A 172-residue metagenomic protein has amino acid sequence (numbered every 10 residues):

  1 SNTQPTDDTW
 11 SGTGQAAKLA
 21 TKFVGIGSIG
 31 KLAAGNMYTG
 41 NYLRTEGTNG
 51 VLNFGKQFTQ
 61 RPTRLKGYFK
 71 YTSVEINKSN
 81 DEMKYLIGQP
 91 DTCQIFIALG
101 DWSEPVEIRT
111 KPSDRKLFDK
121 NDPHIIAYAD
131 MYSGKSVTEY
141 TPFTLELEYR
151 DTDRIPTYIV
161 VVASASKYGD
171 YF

Functional and structural regions predicted by a protein language model:
S1-K66, G88-G100, V106-R150, R154-F172: Aromatic (Trp/Tyr/Phe) and Gly/Pro-enriched flexible surface segments
F69-L86: Short amphipathic, basic-aromatic surface patches that mediate peripheral association with negatively charged
